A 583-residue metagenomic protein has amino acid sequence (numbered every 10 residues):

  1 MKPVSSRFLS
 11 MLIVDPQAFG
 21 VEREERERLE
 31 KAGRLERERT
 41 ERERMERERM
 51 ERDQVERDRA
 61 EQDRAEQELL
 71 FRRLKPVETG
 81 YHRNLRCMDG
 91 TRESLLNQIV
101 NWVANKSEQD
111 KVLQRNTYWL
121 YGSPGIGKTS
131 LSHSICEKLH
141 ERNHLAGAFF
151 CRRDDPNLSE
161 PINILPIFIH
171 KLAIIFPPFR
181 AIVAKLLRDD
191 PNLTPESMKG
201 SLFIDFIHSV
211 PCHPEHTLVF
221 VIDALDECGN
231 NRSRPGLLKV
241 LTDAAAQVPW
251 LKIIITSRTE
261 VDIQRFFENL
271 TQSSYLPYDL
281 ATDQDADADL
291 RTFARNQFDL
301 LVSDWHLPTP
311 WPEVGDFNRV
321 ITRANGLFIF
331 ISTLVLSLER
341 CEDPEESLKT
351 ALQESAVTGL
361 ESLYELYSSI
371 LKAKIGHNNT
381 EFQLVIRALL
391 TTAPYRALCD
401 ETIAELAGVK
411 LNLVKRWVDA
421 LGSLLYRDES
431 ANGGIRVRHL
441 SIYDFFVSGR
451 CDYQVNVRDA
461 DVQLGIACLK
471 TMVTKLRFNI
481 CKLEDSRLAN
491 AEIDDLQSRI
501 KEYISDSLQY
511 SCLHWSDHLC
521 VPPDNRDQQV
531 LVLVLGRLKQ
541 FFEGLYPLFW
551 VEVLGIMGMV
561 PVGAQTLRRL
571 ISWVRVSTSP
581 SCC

Functional and structural regions predicted by a protein language model:
K2, F8-G465, K482-E484, A491-K501 (+4 more regions): Conserved NB-ARC/NACHT P-loop NTPase core of NLR-like innate immune receptors
K106, N490, L519-R526: Secondary-structure edge/capping motif, primarily at the C-terminal ends of alpha-helices and the immediately following
S441, K470, H514: A broadly conserved detector of short glycine/acidic/proline-rich loop/turn motifs that flank catalytic sites and bind
G465-C481: Short acidic-capped amphipathic helix/loop micro-motif used as an active-site/signal-coupling element
Y503-H514, H518: Extended HEAT/HEAT-like alpha-solenoid repeat tracts in very large eukaryotic scaffold/adaptor proteins
S507, P522-Q529, G536, Q540 (+1 more regions): Flexible, acidic glycine-rich loops studded with aromatic residues
